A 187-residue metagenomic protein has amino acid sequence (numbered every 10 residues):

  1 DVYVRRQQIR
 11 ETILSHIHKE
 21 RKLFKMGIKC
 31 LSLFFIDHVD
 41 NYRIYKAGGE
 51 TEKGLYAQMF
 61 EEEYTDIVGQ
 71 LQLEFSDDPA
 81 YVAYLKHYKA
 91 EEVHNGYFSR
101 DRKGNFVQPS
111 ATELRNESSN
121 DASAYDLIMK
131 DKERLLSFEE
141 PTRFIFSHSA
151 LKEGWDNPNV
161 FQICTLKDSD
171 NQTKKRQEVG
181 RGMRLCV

Functional and structural regions predicted by a protein language model:
D1-F146, E153, S169-D170: Conserved C-terminal RecA-like helicase domain
I145-S147, L151-S169, T173-V179, M183: A short beta-strand element within the Helicase C-terminal
C186-V187: C-terminal helicase lobe
